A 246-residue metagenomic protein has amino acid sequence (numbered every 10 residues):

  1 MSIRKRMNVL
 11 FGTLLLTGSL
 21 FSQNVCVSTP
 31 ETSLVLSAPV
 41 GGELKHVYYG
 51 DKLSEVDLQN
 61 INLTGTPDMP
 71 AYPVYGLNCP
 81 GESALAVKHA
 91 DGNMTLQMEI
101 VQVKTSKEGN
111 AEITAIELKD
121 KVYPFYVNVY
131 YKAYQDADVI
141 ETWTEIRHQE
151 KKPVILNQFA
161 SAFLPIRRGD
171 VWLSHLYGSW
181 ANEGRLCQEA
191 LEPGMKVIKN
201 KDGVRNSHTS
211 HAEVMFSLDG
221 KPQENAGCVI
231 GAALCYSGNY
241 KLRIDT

Functional and structural regions predicted by a protein language model:
M1-F11: Bacterial N-terminal signal peptides that target proteins for export
V9-S19: Bacterial N-terminal signal peptides
N24-V35, E43-D245: Polysaccharide-binding surfaces and accessory modules of carbohydrate-active proteins
